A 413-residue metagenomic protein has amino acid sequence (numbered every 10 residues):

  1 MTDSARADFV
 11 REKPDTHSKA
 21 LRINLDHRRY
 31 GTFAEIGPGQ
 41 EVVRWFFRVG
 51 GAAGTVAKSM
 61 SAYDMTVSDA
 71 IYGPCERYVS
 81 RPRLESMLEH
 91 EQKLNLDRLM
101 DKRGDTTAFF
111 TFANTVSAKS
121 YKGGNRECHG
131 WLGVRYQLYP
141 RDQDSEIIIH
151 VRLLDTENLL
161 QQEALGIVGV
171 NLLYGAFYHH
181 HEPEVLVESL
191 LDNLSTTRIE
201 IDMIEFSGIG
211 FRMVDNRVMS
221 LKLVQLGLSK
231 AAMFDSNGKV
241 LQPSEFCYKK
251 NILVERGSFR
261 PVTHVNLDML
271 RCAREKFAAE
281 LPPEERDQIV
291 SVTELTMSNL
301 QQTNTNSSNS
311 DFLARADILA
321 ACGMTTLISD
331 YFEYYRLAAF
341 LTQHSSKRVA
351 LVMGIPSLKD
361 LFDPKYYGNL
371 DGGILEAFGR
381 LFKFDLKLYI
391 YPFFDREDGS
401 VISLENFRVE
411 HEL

Functional and structural regions predicted by a protein language model:
T2-L413: Nucleotidyltransferase catalytic core that binds NTPs
